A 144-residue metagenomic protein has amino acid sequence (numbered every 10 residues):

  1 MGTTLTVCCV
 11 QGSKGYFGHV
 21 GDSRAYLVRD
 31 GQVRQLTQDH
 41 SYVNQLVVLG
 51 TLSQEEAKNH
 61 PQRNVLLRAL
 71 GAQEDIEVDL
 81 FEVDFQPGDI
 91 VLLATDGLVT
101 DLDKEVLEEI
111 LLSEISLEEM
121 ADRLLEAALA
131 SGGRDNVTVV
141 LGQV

Functional and structural regions predicted by a protein language model:
M1-T3, N59-R63, V137-V139: Acidic/histidine metal-binding catalytic segments
M1-V28, Q35: Conserved catalytic micro-motifs used in adenylation/nucleotidyl-transfer and phosphoryl/amide- and methyl-transfer
G2-L5, M120-L125: Short, conserved loop-to-beta-strand elements that form functional interface hotspots
H19-R24, V65-E74, F81-I110, L125-A127 (+3 more regions): Conserved beta-strand-loop-short alpha-helix elements that form and flank the Mn2+/Mg2+-coordinating active site
S23-A25, V33-R34, Y42-V43, V99: Short, surface-exposed beta-strand-loop junctions and turns on beta-sheet-rich folds
Q38-P87: Conserved, helical-rich catalytic subdomain that frames metal- and/or nucleotide-binding sites in enzyme alpha/beta
L112-E119: Short, charged, surface-exposed loops that flank catalytic or proteolytic processing sites
